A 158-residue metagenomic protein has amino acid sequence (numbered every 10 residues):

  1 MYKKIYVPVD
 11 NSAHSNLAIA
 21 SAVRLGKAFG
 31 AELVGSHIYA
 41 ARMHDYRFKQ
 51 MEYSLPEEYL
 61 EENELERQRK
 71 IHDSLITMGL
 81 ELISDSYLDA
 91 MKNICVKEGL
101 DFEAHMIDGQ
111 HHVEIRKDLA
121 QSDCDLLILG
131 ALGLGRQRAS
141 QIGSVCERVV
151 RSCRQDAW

Functional and structural regions predicted by a protein language model:
M1-K70: Small/aliphatic-rich secondary-structure junction motif
D10-N11, I107, L134: Structured loop/turn residues at secondary-structure junctions
H14, A40-Y46, Q50-M51, L65-E66 (+1 more regions): Structural beta-alpha unit
S21, Q110-W158: Gly/Ser-rich helix-loop-strand patches that form or flank binding pockets for ribonucleotide-derived cofactors
K27, V96, R151: Anion (oxyanion) recognition and catalysis
A31-E32, L100, Q155: Short glycine/serine/threonine/alanine-rich loop segments
V34-S36, E103-I107, W158: General small-molecule cofactor/ligand-binding pocket signal
